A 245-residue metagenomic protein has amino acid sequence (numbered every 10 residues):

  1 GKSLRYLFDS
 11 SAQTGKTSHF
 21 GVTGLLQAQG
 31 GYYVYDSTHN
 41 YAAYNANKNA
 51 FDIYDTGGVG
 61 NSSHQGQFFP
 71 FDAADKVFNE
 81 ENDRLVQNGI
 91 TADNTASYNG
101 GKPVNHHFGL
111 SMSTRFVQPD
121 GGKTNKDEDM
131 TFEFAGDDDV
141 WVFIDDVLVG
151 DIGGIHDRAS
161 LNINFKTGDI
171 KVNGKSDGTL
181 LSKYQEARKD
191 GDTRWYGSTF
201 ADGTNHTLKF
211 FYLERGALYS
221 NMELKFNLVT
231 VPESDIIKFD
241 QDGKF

Functional and structural regions predicted by a protein language model:
G1-D240: Acidic/polar, compositionally biased interaction segments
Q241-F245: Solvent-exposed, low-complexity, repeat-rich "mucin-like" stalks and linkers
